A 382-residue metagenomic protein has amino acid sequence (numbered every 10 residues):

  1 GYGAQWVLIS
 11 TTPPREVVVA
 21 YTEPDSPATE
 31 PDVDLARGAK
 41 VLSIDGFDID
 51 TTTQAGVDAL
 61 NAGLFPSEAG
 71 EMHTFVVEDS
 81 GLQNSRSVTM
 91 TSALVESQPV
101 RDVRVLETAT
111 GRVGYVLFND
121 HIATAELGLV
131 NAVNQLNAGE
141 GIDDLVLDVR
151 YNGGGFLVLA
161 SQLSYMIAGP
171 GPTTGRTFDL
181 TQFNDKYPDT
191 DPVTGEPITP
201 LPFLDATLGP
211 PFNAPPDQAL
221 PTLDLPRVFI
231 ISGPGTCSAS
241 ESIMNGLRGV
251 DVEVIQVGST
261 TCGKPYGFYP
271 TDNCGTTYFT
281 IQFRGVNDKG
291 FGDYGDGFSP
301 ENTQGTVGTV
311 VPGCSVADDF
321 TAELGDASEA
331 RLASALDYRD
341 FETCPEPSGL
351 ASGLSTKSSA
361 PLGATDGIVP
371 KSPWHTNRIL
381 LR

Functional and structural regions predicted by a protein language model:
G1-L145, Y151-G153, V158-L159, Y165-T173 (+1 more regions): Flexible, low-complexity junctional segments that flank or bridge functional domains
V113-V116, D120-D144, G153-R382: C-terminal "post-core" interaction segments
